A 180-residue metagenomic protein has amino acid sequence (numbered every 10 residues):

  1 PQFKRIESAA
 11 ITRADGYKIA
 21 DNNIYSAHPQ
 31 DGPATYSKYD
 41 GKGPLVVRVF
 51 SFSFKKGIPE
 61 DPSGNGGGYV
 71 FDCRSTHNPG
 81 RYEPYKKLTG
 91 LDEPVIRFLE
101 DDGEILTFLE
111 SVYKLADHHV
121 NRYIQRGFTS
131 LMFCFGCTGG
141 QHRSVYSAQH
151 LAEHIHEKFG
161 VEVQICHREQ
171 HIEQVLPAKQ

Functional and structural regions predicted by a protein language model:
Q2-L131, H171: C-terminal accessory "lid"/substrate-recognition subdomains
F52, G136-T138, R168: Short loop/turn motifs enriched for small/polar and acidic residues
E110, K114-D117, V145-Q149, E153: A generic structural signal for well-ordered alpha-helical surface patches
A116-Y123, C137-H142, I155: Short leucine-rich amphipathic alpha-helical surface patches
T129-A152: Catalytic cysteine-centered active loop of the rhodanese-like fold, especially the PTP/DSP P-loop
A152-E162: Post-Walker A helix-loop "phosphate-sensing" segment adjacent to the P-loop in P-loop NTPases
V161-Q170: Short beta-strand-centered segment that lines the nucleotide-binding/catalytic pocket of NTP-utilizing
H171-Q180: PTP/DSP superfamily signal
